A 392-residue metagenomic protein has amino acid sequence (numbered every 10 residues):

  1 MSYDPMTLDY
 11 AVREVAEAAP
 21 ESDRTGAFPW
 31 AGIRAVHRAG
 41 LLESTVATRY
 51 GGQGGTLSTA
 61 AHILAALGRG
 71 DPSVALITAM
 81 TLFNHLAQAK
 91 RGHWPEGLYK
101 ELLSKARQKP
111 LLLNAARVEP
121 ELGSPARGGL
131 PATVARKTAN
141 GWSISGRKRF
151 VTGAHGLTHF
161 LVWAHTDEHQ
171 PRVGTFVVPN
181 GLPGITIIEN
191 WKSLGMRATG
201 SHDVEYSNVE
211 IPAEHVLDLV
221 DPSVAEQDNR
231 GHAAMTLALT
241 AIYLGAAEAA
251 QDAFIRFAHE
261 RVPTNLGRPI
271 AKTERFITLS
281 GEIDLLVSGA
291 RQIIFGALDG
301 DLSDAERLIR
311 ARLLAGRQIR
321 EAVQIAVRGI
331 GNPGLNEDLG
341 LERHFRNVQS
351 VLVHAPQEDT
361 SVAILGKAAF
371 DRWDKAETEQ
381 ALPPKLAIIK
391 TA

Functional and structural regions predicted by a protein language model:
A16, P20-R24, S288-L314, V327-L335: C-terminal helix-coil-helix/basic helical segment that borders enzyme active sites and/or dimer interfaces and provides
W30-H37, E43-R147, T152: Glycine-rich flavin
I63, I144-G146, F176, Y206 (+3 more regions): Buried hydrophobic positions in well-ordered alpha/beta secondary-structure cores of metabolic enzymes
A132-V134, H159-W163, T175-V177, D203-N208: Conserved hydrophobic/aromatic beta-strand scaffold that supports enzyme active sites
R147-T186: A short core secondary-structure module
S193-L286: Glycine-rich beta->alpha junctions and the first turn(s) of the following alpha-helix
G245, G281, L285-S288, I309 (+3 more regions): Generic structural signal for well-ordered, non-transmembrane alpha-helical segments in soluble/cytosolic regions
N332-A392: Glycine-rich phosphate/cofactor-binding loops in nucleotide/flavin-utilizing enzymes
